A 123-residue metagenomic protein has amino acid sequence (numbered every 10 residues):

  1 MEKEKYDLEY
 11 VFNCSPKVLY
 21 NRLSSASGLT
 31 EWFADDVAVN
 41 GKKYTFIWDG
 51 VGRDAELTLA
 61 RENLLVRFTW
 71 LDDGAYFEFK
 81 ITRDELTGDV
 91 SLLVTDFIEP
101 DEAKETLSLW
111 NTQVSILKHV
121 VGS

Functional and structural regions predicted by a protein language model:
M1-D36: Hydrophobic ligand-binding cavity/cleft-lining segments
D7-N13, T45-I47, E56, K80-T82: Generic structural detector for well-ordered beta-strands
N13, V51, F97-P100: Short, surface-exposed acidic/glycine-rich loop or hinge patches that mediate macromolecular interfaces
P16-K17, L59-N63, T82-D89: A short, structured loop/turn motif at beta-sheet edges
L19-Y20, L29, Y44, L57 (+4 more regions): Hydrophobic pocket/interface hotspot
N21-E31, E62, T112-G122: Short, intrinsically disordered, mixed-charge
S27-Y76: Glycine-rich portal/gate segments that line the openings of hydrophobic small-molecule binding cavities
R67-S123: Beta-strand/loop substructures that line and gate deep hydrophobic ligand-binding cavities in soluble
